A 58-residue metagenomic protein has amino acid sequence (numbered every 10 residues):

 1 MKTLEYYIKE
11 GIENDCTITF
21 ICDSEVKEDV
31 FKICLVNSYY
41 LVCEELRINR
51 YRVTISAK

Functional and structural regions predicted by a protein language model:
M1-C16: An N-terminal amphipathic alpha-helical segment
E5-Y6, E28-I33, A57-K58: Noncatalytic linker/hinge segments flanking ATPase motor cores
I12-E13, T19-V42: Short, hydrophobic/π-rich interface segment
S38-K58: C-terminal edge-of-domain segments
